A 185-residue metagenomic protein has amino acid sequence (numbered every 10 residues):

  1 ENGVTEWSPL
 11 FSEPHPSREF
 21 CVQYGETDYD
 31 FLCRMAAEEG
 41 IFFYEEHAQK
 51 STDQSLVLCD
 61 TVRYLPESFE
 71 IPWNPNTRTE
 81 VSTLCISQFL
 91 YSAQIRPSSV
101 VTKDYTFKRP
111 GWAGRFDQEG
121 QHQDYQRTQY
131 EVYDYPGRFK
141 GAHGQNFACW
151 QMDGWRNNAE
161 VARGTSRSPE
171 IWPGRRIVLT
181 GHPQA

Functional and structural regions predicted by a protein language model:
E1-A185: Amphipathic alpha-helical and helix-coil boundary elements used as assembly and membrane-proximal scaffolds
